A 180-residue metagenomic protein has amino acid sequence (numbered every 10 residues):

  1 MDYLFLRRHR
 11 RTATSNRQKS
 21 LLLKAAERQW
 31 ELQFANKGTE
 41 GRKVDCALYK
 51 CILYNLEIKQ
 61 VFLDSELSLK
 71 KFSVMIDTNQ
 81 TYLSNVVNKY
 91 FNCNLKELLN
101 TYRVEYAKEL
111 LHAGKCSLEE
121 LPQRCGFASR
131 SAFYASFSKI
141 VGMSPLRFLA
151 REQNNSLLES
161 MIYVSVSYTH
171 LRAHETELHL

Functional and structural regions predicted by a protein language model:
F5-H112, M161-V164: Membrane-proximal linker segments that couple transmembrane helices to downstream signaling/catalytic modules
S68, N94, S117-L118, S129 (+1 more regions): Residues that mark the N-terminal boundary/hinge immediately upstream of a DNA-recognition element
D77, G126-F127, H174: Central "turn" residue of the DNA-binding helix-turn-helix
Q80, S129-R130: The DNA-contacting recognition helix of HTH DNA-binding domains and analogous helical DNA-recognition elements
L83, A132-F133, F137: Short hydrophobic/aromatic patch on the recognition helix
V87-C93, S136-F148: A secondary-structure capping/hinge motif
L121-P122: Hydrophobic positions on the alpha-helical face of helix-turn-helix-like DNA-binding modules
V166-T176: Conserved small/polar residues in nucleotide/adenosyl-binding loops
